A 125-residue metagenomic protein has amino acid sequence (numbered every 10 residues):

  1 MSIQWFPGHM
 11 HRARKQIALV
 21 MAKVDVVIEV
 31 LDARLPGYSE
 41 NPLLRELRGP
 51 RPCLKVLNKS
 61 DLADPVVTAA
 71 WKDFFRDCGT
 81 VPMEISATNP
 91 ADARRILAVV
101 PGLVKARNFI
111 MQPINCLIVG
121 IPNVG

Functional and structural regions predicted by a protein language model:
M1-G49: N-terminal accessory targeting/assembly segments
Q4, N58-K59: Short, contiguous strand/loop micro-motifs
D32, V56-L57: Acidic beta-strand-to-loop metal/phosphate-binding motif
R48, L57-N58: Contiguous hydrophobic segments
L54, S60-I121: Canonical P-loop GTPase G-domain recognition
V124: ATP-binding Walker
